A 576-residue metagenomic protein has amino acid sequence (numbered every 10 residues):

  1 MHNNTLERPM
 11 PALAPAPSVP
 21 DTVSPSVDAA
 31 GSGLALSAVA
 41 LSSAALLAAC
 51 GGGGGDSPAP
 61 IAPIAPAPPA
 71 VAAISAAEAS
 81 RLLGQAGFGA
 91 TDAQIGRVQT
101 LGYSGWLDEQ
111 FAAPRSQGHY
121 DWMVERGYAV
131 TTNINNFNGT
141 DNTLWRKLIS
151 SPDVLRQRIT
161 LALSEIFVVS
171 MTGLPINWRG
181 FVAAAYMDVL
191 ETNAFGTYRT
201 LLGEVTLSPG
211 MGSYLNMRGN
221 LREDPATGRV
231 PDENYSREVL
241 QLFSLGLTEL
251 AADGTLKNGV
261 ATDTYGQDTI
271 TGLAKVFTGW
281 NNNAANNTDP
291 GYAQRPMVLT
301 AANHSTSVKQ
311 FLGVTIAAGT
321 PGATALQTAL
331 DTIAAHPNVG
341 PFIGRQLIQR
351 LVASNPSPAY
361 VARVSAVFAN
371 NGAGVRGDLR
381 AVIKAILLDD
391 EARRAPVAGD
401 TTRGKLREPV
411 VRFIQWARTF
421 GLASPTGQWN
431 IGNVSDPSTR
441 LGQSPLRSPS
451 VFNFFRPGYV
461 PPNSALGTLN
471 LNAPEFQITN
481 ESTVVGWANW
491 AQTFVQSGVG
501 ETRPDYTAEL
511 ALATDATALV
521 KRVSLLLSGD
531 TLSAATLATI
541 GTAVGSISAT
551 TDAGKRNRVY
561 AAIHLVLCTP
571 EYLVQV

Functional and structural regions predicted by a protein language model:
R8, A14, V19, G31-A49: N-terminal secretory/membrane targeting signals
T22-V23, V27, L41-A70: Bacterial Sec-dependent N-terminal signal peptides
P66-S116: N-terminal mature-domain "stem" immediately C-terminal to a signal peptide or N-terminal signal-anchor/transmembrane
S80-G87, Y128, F167, H336 (+3 more regions): Flexible, low-complexity segments enriched for small/polar residues
Q99, F111, M123-R126, F137-W145 (+2 more regions): Active-site substrate-binding loop specific to GH73 endo-beta-N-acetylglucosaminidase modules in bacterial autolysins
G139-T140, S150-R158: Amphipathic interfacial helices
D153-R156, F167-T172: Short, contiguous, well-structured surface segments enriched in hydrophobic/aromatic residues
